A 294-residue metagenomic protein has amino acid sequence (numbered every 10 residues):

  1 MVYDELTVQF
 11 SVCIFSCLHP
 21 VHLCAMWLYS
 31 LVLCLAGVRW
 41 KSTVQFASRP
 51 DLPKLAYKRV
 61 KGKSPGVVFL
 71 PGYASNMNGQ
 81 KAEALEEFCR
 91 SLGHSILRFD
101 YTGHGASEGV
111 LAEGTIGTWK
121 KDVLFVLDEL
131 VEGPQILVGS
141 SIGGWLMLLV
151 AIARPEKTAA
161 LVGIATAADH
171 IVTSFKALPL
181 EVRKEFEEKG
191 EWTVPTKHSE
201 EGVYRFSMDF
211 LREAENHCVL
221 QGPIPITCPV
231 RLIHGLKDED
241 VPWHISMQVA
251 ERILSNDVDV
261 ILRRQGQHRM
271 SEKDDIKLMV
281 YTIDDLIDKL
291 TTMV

Functional and structural regions predicted by a protein language model:
L31-K61: N-terminal cap/lid segment of alpha/beta-hydrolase-fold proteins
S64-G72: Short beta-strand element of the alpha/beta-hydrolase
A74-E86: The serine-hydrolase catalytic nucleophile loop
E86-A106: Conserved alpha/beta-hydrolase
H104-L130: Catalytic nucleophile-loop/oxyanion-hole region of alpha/beta-hydrolase and closely related hydrolase-like folds
V131-S140: Alpha/beta-hydrolase fold nucleophile elbow
I136, W145, K157-R263, Q267-V294: The alpha/beta-hydrolase serine catalytic core
G139-L149: Glycine-rich nucleophile elbow surrounding the catalytic serine of serine-hydrolase chemistry
